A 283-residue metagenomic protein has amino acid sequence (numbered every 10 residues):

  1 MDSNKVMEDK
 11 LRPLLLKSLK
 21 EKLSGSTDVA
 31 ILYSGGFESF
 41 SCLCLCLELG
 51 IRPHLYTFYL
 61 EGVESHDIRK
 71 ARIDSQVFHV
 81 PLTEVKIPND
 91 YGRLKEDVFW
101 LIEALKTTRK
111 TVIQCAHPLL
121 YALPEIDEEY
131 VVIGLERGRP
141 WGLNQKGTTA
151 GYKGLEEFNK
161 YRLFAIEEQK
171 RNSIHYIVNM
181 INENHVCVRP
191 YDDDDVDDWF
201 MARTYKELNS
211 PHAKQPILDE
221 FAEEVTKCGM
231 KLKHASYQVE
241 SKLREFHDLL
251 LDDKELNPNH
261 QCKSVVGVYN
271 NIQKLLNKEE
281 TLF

Functional and structural regions predicted by a protein language model:
M1-D28, E48-I51, E279-F283: RNA-binding accessory domains that recognize and position tRNA/RNA substrates
E21, D28-F78: ATP-dependent adenylation/pyrophosphate-handling site
G25-V29, Y91-Q145, I166-H175: Conserved adenosine/adenylate-binding substructure
A30-L32, T83-E84, Y130-G134, Y191 (+1 more regions): A structural signal for short, well-ordered beta-strand segments and their strand-loop junctions that often border
F37-S39, E61-V63, N89-G92, E136-G142 (+2 more regions): Short, solvent-exposed loop/turn segments at secondary-structure junctions
V63-A104: Core alpha/beta nucleotide-donor-binding catalytic domains of modification enzymes
E136-L155, A165-H260: Mid-to-C-terminal catalytic subdomains of enzymes that bind/position adenosyl phosphate moieties or nucleic-acid
N257-F283: Acidic, carboxylate-rich catalytic segments that either coordinate divalent cations
